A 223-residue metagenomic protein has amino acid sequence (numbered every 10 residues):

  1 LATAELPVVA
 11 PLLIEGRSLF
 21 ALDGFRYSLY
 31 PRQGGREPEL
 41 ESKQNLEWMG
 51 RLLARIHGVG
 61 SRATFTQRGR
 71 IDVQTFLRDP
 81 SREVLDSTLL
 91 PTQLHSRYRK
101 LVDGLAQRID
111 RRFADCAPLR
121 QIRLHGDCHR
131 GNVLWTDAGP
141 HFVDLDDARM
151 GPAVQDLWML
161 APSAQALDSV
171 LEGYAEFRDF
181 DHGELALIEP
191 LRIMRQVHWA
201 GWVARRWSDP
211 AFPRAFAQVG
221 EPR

Functional and structural regions predicted by a protein language model:
L1-T66: ATP-binding pocket architecture of kinase catalytic cores
P11, D110-L157: Active-site acidic catalytic loop and adjacent metal/ATP-binding pocket of ATP-dependent phosphoryl transfer enzymes
W48, L52, R97, L101 (+2 more regions): Charged catalytic carboxylate motif
S61-R68, F76-G126: An alpha-helical support segment within catalytic cores of ATP-dependent transferases
F76-D79, P190-G201: Hydrophobic alpha-helical segments that form the core of small-molecule binding pockets and/or dimer interfaces
T88-L89, G201-R223: ATP/Mg2+ or Mg2+-diphosphate-binding catalytic cores that bind nucleotide phosphates or diphosphates via glycine-rich
A153-D179, R195-A211: Active-site activation/catalytic loop segments of kinase-like enzymes and analogous catalytic loops in related
D181-R192: All-alpha amphipathic helical-bundle segments outside canonical DNA-binding/catalytic cores that form hydrophobic
